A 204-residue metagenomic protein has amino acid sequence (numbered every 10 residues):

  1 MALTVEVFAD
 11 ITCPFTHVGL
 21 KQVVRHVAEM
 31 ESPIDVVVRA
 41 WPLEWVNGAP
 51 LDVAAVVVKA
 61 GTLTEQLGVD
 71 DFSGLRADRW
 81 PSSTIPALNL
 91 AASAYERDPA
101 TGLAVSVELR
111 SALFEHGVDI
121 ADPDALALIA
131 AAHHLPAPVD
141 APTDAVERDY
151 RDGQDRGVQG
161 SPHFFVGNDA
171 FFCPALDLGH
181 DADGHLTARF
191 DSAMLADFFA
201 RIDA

Functional and structural regions predicted by a protein language model:
M1-E6: Extreme N-terminal starter segment of soluble prokaryotic enzymes
V7-T12: Aromatic-flanked redox-active Cys/Sec active sites in thiol-based oxidoreductases, especially the WC-centered
H17-L113, D197-I202: Structural alpha/beta surface segment adjacent to cysteine/selenocysteine redox centers across thiol/disulfide enzymes
G19-A28, E108-A204: C-terminal cap of thioredoxin/glutaredoxin-like
